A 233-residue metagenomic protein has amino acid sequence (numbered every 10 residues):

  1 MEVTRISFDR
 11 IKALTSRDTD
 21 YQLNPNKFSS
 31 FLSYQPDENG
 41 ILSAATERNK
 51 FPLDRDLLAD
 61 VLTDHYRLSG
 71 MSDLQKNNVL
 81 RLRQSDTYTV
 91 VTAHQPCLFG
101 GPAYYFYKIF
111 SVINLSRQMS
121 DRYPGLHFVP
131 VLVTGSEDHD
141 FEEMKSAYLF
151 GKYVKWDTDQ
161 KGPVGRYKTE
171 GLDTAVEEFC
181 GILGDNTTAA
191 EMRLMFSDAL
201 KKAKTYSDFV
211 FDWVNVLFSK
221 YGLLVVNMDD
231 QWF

Functional and structural regions predicted by a protein language model:
M1-F233: N-terminal targeting/trafficking signals and adjacent low-complexity tails
